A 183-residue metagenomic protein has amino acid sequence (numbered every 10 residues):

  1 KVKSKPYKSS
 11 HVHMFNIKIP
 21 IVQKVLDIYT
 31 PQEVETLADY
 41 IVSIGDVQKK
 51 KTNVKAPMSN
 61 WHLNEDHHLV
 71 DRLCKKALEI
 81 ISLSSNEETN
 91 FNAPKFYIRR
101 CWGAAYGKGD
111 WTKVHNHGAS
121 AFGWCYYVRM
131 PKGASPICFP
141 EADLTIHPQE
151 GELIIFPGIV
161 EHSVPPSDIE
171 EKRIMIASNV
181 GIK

Functional and structural regions predicted by a protein language model:
V2-P94: Non-heme Fe(II)/2-oxoglutarate
T89-P166, E171-M175, N179-I182: Catalytic core of non-heme Fe(II) oxygenases with the double-stranded beta-helix
